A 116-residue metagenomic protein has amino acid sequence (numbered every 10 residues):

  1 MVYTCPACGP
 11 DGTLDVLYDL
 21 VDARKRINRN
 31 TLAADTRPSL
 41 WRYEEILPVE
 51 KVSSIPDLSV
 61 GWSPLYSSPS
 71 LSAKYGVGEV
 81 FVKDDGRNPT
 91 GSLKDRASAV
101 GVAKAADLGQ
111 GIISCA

Functional and structural regions predicted by a protein language model:
M1-A116: PLP-dependent amino-acid enzyme catalytic core
